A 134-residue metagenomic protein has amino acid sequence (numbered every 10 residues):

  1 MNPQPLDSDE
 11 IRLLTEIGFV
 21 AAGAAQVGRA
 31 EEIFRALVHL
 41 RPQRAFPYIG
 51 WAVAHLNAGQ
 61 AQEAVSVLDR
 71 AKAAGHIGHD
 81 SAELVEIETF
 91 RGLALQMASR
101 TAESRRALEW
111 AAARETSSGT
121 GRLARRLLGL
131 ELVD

Functional and structural regions predicted by a protein language model:
S8-R29: Alpha-helical segment of the N-proximal tetratricopeptide repeat
